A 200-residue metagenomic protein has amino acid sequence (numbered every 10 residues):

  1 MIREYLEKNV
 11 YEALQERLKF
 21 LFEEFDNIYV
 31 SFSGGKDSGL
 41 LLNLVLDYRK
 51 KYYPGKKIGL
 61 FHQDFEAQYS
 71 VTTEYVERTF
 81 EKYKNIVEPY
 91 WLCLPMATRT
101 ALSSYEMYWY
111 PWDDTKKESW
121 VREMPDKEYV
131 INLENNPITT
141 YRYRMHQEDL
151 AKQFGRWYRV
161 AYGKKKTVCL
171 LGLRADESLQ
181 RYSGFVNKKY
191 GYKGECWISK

Functional and structural regions predicted by a protein language model:
M1-K200: ATP-dependent adenylation/nucleotidyltransferase module used to activate substrates
